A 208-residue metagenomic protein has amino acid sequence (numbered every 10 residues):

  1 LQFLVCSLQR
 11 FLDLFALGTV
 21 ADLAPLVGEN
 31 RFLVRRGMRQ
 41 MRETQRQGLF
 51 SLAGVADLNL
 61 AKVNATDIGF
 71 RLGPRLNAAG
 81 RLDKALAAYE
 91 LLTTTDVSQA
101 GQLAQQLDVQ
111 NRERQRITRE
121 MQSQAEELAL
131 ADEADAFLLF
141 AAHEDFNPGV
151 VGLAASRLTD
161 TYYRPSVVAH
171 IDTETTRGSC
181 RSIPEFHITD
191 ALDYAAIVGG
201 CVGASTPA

Functional and structural regions predicted by a protein language model:
F3-A208: Hydrophobic helix-and-loop "lid/oligomerization" segment in the mid-to-C-terminal part of catalytic domains
